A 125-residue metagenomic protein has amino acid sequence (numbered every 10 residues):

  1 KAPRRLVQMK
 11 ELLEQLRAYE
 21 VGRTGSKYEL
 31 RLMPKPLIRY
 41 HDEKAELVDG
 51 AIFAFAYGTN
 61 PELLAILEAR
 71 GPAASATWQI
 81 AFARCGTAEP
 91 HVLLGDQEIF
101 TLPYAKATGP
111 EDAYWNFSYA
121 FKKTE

Functional and structural regions predicted by a protein language model:
K1-E43, P61-E125: Polybasic, proline/glycine-rich intrinsically disordered low-complexity segments
D49-T59: Extracellular/lumenal glycan-associated surfaces
